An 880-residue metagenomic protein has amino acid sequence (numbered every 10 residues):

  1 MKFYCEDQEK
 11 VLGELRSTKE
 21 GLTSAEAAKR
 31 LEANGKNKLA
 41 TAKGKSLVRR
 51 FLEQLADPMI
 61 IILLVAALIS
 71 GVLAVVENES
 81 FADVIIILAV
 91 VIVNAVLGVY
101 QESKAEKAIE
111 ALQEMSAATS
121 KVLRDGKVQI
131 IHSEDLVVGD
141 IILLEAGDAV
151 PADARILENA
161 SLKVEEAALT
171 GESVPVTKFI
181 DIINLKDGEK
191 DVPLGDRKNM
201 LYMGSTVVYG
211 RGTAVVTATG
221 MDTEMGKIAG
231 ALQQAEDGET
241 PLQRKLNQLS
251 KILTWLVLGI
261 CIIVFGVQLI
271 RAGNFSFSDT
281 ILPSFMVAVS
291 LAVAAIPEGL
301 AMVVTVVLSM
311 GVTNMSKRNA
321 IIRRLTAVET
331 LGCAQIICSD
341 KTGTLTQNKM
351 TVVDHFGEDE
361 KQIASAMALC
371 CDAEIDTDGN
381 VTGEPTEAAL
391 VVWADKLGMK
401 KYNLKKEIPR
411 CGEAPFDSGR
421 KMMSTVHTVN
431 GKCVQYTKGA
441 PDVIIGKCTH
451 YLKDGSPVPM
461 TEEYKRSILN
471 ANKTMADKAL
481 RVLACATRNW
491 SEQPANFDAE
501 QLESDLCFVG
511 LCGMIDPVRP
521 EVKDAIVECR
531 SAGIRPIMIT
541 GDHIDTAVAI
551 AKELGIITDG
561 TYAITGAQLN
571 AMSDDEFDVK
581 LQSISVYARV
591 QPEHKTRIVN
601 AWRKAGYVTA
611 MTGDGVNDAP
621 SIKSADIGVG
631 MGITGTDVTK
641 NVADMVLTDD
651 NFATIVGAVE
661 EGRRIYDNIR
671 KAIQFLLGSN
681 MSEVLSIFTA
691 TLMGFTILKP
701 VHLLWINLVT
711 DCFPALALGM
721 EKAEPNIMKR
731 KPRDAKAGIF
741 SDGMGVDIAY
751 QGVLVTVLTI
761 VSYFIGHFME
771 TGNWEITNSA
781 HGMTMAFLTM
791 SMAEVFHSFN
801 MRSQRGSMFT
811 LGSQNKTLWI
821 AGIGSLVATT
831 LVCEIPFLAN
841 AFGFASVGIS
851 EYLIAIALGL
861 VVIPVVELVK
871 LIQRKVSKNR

Functional and structural regions predicted by a protein language model:
M1-P732, A737-F740, V753, F768 (+3 more regions): Conserved cytosolic headpiece of P-type ATPases
E79, D747-S762: Alpha-helical transmembrane segments of multi-pass integral membrane proteins
A82, N778-M785: Membrane-interface starts of transmembrane alpha-helices
T710, T756, M783-S798: Generic alpha-helical transmembrane segments
S762-I765, S791: C-terminal substrate-binding/catalytic lobe of Rossmann-fold NAD(P)-dependent dehydrogenases
M801: A C-terminal functional module that forms or caps the active site or interfaces directly with catalytic machinery
